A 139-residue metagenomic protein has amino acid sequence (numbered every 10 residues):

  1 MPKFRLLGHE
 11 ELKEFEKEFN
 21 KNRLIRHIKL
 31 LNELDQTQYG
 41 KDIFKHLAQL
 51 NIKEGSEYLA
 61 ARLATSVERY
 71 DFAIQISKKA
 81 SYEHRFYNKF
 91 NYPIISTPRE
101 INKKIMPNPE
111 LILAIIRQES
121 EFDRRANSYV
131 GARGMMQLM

Functional and structural regions predicted by a protein language model:
M1-F19, H27, L34, Y39-M139: Catalytic glycan-binding domains that act on GlcNAc-containing polysaccharides
